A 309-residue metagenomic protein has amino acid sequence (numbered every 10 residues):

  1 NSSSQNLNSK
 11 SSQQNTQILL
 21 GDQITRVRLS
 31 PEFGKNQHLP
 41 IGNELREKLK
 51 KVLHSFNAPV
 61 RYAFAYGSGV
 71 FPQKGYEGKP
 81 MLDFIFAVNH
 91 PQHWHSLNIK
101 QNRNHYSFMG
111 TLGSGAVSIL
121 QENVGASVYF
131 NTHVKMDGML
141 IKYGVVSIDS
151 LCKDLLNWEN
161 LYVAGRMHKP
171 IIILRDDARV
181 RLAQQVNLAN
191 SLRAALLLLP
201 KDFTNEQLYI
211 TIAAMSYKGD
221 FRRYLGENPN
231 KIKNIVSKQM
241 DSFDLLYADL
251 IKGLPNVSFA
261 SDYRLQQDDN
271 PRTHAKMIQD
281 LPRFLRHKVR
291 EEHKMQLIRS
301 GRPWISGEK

Functional and structural regions predicted by a protein language model:
S4-N8, F84, G165-P170: Short, mixed-charge, low-aromatic patches
S4-Y66: Helical scaffold of the NTase/Pol beta-like nucleotidyltransferase catalytic core
P31-L45, Y76-K79, I85-D149: Metal-dependent nucleotidyltransferase catalytic core
V52-L82, V88-P91: Active-site nucleotide-donor binding segment shared across nucleotidyl transfer reactions
L82-D83, I210: Residue-level detector of short, conserved catalytic/binding motifs and their immediate flanks
F108-S237, L245-A248: Conserved NTP/Mg2+-binding pocket subregion across the NTase superfamily
L196-E308: Conserved nucleotidyltransferase catalytic core and NTase-mimicking acidic/glycine-rich helix/loop elements in nucleic
